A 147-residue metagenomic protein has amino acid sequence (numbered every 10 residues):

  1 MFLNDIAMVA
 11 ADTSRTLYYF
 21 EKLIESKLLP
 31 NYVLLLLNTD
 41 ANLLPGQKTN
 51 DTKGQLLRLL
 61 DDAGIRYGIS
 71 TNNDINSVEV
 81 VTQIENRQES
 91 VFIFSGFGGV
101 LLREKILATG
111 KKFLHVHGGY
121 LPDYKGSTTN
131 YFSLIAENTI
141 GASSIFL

Functional and structural regions predicted by a protein language model:
M1-L147: One-carbon transfer enzymes
